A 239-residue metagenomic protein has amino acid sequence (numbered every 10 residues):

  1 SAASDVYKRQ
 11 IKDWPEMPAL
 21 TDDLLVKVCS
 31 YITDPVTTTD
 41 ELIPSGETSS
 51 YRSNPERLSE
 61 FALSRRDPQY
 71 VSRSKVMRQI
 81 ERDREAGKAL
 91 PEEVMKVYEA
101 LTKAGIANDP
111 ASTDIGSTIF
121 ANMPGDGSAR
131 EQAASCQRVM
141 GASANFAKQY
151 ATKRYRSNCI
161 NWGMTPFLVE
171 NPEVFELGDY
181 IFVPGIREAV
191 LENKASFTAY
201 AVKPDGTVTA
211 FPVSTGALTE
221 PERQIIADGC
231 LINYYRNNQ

Functional and structural regions predicted by a protein language model:
A2-Y7: Short, small-residue-biased leader/transition segments that mark boundaries at the very start of proteins
L20-A111: Acidic/His- and Gly-rich active-site-bordering loop/insert found across diverse amide/peptide-bond hydrolases
D23-V26, T37-T39, S112-S117, M140-S143 (+4 more regions): Short coil/turn connectors at secondary-structure junctions
V26-C29, D40-E41, E60-F61, Q69 (+6 more regions): Structural motif
L42, G127, Q137, C159 (+1 more regions): Hydrophobic, well-ordered secondary-structure elements that form the walls of internal hydrophobic environments
E47, A133-V139, N161-G163: Short, solvent-exposed amphipathic alpha-helical segments in soluble enzyme and RNA/protein-processing domains
S112-A151: Extracellular/luminal Protease-associated
Y155-Y235: Acidic, glycine-rich flexible loop/linker segments
